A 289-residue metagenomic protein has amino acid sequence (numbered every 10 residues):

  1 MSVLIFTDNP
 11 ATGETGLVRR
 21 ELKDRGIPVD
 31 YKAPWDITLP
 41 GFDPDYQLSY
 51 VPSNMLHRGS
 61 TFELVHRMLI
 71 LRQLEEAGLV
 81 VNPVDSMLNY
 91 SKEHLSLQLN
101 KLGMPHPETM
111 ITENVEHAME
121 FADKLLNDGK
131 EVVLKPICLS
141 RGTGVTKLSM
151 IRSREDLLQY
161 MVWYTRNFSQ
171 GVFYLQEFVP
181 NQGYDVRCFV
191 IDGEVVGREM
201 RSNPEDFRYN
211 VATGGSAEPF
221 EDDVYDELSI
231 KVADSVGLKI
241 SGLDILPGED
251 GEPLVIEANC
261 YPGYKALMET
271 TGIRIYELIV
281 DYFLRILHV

Functional and structural regions predicted by a protein language model:
V3-L4, S49: Conserved hydrophobic helix-helix packing surfaces used for dimerization/oligomerization
L4, D85-F173, D223: Active-site nucleotide/adenylate-binding loops and adjacent lid/helix of ATP-dependent enzymes
N9-I111: Conserved N-proximal alpha/beta basic substrate-recognition cap immediately N-terminal to, or forming the N-lobe
Y46-Y50, R187-V190, G251-A266: A short beta-strand motif that forms the metal-chelation/ATP-contact edge of phosphoryl-transfer active sites
V115, M119, G272-L284: Short, amphipathic alpha-helical "lid/cap" segments that border enzyme active or binding sites
K130, T143, S149-A233: Phosphate-binding site of ATP-dependent enzymes
E205-A212, K265-I273: A short, polar/charged loop-to-alpha-helix boundary motif
D206-V255, E277-V289: A long amphipathic alpha-helix within ATP-dependent nucleotide-binding catalytic cores
